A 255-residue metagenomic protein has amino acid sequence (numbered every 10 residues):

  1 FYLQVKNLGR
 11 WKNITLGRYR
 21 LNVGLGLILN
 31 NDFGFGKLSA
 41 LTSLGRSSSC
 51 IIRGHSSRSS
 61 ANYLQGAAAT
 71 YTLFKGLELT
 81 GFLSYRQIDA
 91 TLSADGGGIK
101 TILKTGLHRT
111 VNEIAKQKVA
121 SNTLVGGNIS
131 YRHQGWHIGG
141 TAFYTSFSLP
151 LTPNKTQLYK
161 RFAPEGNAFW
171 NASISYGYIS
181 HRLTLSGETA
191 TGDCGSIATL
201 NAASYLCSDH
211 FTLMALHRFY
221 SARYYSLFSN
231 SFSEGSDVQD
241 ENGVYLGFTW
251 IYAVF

Functional and structural regions predicted by a protein language model:
F1-F255: Outer-membrane beta-barrel channel domains
